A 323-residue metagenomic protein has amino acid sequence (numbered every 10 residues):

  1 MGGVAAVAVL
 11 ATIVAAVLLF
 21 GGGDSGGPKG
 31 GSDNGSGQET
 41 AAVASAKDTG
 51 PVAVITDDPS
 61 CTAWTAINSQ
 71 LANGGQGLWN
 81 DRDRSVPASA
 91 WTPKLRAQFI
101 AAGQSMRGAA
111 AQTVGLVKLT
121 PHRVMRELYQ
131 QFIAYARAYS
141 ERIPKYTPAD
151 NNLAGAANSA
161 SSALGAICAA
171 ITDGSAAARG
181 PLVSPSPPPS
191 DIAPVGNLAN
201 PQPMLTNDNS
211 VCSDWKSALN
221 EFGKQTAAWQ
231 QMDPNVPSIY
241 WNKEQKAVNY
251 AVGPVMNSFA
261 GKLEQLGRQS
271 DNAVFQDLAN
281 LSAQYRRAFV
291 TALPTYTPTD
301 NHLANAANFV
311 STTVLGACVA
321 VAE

Functional and structural regions predicted by a protein language model:
M1-S45: Hydrophobic single-pass membrane-targeting/anchoring helices
A16, A46-K47, A53-V54, T313 (+1 more regions): Intrinsically disordered, low-complexity segments used for protein-protein interactions
L18-S32, T49, L128-Q131, I143-P148 (+1 more regions): A broadly tuned "polar low-complexity/structure-edge" signature
G26-G27, N34-I67, V195-K216: Cytosolic juxtamembrane helix and N-cap/initiation of the first transmembrane helix
T56, Y135, Y139, I167: Mid-sequence acidic-hydrophobic segments that form the walls of catalytic/ligand-binding cavities or oligomerization
P59, I67-K118, V211-Q269, L303-E323: Alpha-helical segments in soluble extracytoplasmic regions
K94-D150, V248-G253, S258-T297: Long, amphipathic, charge-rich alpha-helical segments that form helical bundles/coiled-coils
P148-A227, Y240-K243, P254-G261, D277 (+1 more regions): Extracellularly exposed regions in secreted/surface proteins, prominently low-complexity, repeat-rich
